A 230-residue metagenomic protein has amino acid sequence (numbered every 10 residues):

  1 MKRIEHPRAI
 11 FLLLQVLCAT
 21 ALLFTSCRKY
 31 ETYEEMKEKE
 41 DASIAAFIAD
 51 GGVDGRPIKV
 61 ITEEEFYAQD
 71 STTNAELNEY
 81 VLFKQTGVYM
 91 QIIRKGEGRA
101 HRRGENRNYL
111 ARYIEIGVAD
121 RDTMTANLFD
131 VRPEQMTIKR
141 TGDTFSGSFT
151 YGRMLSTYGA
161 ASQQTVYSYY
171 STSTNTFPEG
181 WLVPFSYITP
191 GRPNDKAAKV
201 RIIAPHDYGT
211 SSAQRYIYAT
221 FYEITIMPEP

Functional and structural regions predicted by a protein language model:
M1-C27: Sec-dependent bacterial lipoprotein signal peptides
C27-P230: Cross-family detector of peptidyl-prolyl cis-trans isomerase
